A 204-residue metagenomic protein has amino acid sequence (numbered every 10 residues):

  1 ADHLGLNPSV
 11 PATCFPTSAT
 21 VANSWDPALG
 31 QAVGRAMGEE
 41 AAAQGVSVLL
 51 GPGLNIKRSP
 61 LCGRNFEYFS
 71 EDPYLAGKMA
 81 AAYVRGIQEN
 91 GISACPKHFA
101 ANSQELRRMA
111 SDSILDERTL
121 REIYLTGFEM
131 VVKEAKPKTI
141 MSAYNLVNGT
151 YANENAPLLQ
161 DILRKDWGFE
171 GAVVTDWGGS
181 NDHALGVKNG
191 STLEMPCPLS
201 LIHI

Functional and structural regions predicted by a protein language model:
A1-I202: Glycoside hydrolase catalytic-domain context in secreted enzymes
